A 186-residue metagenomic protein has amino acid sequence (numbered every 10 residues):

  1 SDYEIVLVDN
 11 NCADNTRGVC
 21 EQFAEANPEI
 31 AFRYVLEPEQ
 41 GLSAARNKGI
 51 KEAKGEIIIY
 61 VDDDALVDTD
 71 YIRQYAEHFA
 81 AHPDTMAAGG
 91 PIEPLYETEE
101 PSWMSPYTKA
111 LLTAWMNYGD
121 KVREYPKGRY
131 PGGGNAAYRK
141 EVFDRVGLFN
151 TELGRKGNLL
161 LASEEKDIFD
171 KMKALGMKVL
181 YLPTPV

Functional and structural regions predicted by a protein language model:
D2-N11, R33-P38: Short beta-strand/loop segment that forms part of the nucleotide-sugar
D9-G18, A65: A conserved acidic beta->alpha catalytic loop
E37-A53, Q74: Glycine-rich, basic loop-to-helix element that forms the pyrophosphate-binding segment of sugar-nucleotide handling
I58: Short aromatic/hydrophobic "clamp" motif used to bind/position activated sugar donors
D70-M104: Conserved donor NDP-sugar-binding/catalytic core segment of glycosyltransferases
T108-R129: Short, flexible, basic/aromatic active-site loop/helix in glycosyltransferases
R155-I168: Acidic donor-binding loop at a coil-to-helix junction in glycosyltransferase catalytic cores that engages
G176-V186: Catalytic beta-strand/loop signature of glycosyltransferases that borders the donor
